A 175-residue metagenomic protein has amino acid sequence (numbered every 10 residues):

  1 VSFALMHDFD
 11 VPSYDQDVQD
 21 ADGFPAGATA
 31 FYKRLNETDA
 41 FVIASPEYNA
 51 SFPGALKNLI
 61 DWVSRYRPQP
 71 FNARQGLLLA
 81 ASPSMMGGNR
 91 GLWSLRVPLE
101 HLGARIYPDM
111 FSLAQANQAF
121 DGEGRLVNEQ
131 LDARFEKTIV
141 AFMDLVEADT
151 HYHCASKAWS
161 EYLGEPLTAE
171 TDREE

Functional and structural regions predicted by a protein language model:
V1, N72-Q75, P108: Residue-level recognition of the N-termini of beta-strands and the immediately preceding loop/turn
V1-A4, A104: A generic structural motif
L5-H7, S112: Residue-level recognition of beta-strand->loop/alpha-helix junctions
H7-P25, A119-G122: N-terminal beta-loop-helix "entrance" segment that forms/cooperates in small-molecule cofactor or anionic ligand
V11, A50, A114: Positions that flank functional sites
V18, P83, R125-L126: Short, solvent-exposed loop/turn segments at secondary-structure boundaries
G23-L102: Helix-loop-strand module that forms the ligand-binding subsite of alpha/beta enzymes
R105-E175: Glycine-rich phosphate/pyrophosphate-binding loop and the adjoining helix
